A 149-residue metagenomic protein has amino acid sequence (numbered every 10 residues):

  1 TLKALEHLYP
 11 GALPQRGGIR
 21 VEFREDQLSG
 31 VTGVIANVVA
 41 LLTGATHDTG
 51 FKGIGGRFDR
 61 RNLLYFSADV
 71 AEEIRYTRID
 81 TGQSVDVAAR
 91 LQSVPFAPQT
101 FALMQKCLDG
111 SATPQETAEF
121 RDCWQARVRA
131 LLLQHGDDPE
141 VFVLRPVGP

Functional and structural regions predicted by a protein language model:
T1-P149: Non-transmembrane, aqueous-exposed alpha-helical and coiled segments at domain scale
